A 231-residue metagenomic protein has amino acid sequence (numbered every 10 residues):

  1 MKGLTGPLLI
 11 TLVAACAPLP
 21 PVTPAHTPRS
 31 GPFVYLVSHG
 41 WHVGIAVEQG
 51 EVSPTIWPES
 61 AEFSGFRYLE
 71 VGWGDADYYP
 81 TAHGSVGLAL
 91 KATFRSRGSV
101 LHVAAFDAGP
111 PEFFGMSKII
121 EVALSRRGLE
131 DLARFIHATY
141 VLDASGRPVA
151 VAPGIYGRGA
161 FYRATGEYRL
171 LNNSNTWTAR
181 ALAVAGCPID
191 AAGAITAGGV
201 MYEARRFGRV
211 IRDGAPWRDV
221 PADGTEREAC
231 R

Functional and structural regions predicted by a protein language model:
M1-G6: Bacterial N-terminal signal peptides that target proteins for export
A14-A15: C-terminal motif of bacterial Sec signal peptides marking the signal peptidase cleavage site
P18, A138-R231: Activation targets extended, charge/polar-rich intrinsically disordered C-terminal tails
V22-F33, V37, E48-R163: Non-catalytic ligand/cofactor/substrate-binding and regulatory segments of enzyme domains
H39-W41: A short, compositionally biased
G44-A46: Short beta-strand scaffold segments in enzyme catalytic cores
